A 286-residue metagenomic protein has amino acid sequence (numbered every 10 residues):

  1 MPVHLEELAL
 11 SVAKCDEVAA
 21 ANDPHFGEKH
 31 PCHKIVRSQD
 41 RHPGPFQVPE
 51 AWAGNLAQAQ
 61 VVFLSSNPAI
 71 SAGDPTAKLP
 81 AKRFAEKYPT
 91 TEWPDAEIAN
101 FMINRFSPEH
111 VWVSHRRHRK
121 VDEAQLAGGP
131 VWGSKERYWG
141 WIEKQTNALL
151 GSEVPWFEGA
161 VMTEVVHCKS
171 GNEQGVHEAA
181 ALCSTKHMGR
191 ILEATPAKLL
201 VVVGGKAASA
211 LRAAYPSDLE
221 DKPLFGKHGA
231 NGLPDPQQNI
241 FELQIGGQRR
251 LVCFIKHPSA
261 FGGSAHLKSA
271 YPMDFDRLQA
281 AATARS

Functional and structural regions predicted by a protein language model:
M1-P2, V202, A280-A284: Intrinsic low-complexity, intrinsically disordered segments enriched in polar/basic residues
P2-T195, L199, G205-A210, A214 (+1 more regions): A polyanion-binding, active-site-adjacent surface
K82-A85, A180-C183, E220-K222, Y271-R277: Short, low-complexity, polar/charged sequence segments that are solvent-exposed and flexible
K87-T90, T185-G189, F225-H228, R277-A282: Glycine-rich loops and low-complexity Gly/Arg-rich segments that provide flexible linkers or classic glycine-based
D218-E220, G262-S286: C-terminal/domain-terminus segments
D221-S264: Short, flexible loop segments at boundaries between secondary-structure elements
